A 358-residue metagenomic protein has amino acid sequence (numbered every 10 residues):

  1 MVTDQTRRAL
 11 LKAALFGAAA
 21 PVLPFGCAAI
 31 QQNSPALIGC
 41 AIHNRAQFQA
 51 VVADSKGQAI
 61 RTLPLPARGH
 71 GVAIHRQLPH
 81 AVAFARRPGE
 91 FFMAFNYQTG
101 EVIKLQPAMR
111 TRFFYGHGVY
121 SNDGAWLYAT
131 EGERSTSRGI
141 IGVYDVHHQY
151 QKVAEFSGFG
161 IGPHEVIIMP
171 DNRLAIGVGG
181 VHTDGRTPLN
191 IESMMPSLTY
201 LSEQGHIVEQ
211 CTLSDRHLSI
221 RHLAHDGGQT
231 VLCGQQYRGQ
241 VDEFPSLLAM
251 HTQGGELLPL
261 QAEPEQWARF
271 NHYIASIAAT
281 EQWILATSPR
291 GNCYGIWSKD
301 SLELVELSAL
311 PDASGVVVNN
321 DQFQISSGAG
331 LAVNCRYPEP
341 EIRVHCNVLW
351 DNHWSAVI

Functional and structural regions predicted by a protein language model:
M1-Q5, A9-I30: N-terminal export signals
T62-P66, Q106-R110, E155-F159, C211-R216 (+2 more regions): Surface loop/turn motifs at the tips and blade-to-blade linkers of beta-strand repeat domains
L65-H75, P79-A94, G100-Y120: Blade-loop segments of beta-propeller domains
A67-I74, F113-V119, I161-I167, L218-L223 (+3 more regions): Repeated scaffold domains used in trafficking and secretory/extracellular systems, primarily beta-propellers
R76-Q77, N122-D123, M169-D171, D226-G227 (+2 more regions): Residue-level detector of Asp-centered blade-edge/turn motifs that repeat once per structural unit in beta-propeller
T111-G116, T130-M169: Asp-box/WD-like beta-propeller blade repeats and closely related beta-sheet repeat scaffolds
T130-E133, I176-M194, G234-P245: Short, conserved, GDST-rich strand-edge loop motifs in beta-rich repeat architectures
I141-V146, S193-E203, S246-Q253: Beta-propeller blade signature
